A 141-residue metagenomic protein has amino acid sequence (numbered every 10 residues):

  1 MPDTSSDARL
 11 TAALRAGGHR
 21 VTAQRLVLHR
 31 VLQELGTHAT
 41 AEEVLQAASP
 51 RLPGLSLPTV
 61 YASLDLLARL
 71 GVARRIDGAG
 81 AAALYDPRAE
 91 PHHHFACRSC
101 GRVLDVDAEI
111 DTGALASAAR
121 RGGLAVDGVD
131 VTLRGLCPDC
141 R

Functional and structural regions predicted by a protein language model:
T4-G18: Short, Lys/Arg-enriched N-terminal segment that forms or immediately precedes the first helix of a structured domain
D7, Q24-R25: Short, leucine-enriched amphipathic alpha-helices that occur as contiguous helical runs
V21, E34-T40: Short capping segments at the starts of secondary-structure elements
L26-V31: Pre-recognition alpha-helix immediately N-terminal to the DNA-recognition helix within helix-turn-helix or winged-helix
E43-S49: A short acidic, leucine-rich amphipathic alpha-helix
V60-L70: Basic amphipathic alpha-helical segments that dock to polyanions
R69-R141: Non-DNA-binding regulatory cores of transcription-related proteins, predominantly C-terminal effector-binding
